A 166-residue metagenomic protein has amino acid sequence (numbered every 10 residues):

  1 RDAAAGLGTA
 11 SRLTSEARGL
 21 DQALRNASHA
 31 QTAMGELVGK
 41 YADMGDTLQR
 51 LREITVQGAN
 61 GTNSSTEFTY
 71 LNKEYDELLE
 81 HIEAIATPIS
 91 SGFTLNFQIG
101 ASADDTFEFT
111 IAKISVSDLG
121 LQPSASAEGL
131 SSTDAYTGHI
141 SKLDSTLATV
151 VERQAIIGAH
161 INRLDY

Functional and structural regions predicted by a protein language model:
R1-Y166: Primary detection of the long, small/polar-rich alpha-helical "axial" segments characteristic of bacterial flagellar
